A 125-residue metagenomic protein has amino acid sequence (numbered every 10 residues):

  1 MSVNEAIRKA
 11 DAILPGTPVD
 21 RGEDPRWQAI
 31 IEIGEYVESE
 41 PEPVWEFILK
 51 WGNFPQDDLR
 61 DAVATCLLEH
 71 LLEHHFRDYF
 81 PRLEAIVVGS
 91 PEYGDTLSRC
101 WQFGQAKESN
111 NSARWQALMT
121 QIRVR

Functional and structural regions predicted by a protein language model:
S2-Q116: Alpha-helical solenoid scaffolds in large eukaryotic transport, assembly, and signaling factors
A113-R125: Acidic, small-residue rich beta-repeat scaffolds with periodic aromatic anchors
